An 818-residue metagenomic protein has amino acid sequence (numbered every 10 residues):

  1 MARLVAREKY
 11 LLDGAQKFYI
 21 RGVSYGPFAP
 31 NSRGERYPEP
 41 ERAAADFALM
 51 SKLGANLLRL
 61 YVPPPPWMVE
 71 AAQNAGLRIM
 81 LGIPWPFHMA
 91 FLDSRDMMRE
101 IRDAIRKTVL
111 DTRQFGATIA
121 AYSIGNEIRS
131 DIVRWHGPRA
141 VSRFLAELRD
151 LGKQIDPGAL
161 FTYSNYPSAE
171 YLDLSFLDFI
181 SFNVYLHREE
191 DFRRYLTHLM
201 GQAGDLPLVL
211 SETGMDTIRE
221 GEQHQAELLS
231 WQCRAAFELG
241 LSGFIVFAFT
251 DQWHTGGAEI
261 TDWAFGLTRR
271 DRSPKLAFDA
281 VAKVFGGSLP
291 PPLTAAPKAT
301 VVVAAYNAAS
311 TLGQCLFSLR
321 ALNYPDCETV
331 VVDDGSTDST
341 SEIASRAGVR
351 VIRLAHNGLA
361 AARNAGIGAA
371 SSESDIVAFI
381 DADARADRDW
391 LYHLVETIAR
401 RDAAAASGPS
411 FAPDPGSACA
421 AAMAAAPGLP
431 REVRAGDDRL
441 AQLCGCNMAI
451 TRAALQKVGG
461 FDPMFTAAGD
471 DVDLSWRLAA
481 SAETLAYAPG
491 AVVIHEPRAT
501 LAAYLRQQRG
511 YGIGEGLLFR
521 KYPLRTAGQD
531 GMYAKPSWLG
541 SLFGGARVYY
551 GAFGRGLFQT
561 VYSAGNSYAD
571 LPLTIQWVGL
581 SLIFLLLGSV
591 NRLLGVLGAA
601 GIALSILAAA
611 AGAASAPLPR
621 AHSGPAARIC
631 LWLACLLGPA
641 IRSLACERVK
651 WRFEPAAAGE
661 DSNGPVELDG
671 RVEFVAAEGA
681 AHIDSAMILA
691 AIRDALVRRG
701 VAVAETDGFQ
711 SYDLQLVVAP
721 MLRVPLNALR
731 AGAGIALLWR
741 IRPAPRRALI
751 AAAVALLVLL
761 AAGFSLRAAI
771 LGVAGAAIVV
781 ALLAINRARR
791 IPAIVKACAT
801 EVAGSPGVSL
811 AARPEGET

Functional and structural regions predicted by a protein language model:
L12-I20, Y25-L177: Active-site mouth of glycoside hydrolases
R134, R139-L239, T268: Extracellular glycoside hydrolase catalytic/binding regions
F247-A295: Aromatic-rich peripheral "rim/lid" segments of glycoside hydrolase catalytic domains that contact and position glycan
F317-D326: Short, acidic, metal-binding catalytic loop of nucleotide-sugar glycosyltransferases
S318, D333-S341, A384: A conserved acidic beta->alpha catalytic loop
R385, D389-A420, E496: Conserved donor NDP-sugar-binding/catalytic core segment of glycosyltransferases
G408-P409, M423-A441, Q456: Short, flexible, basic/aromatic active-site loop/helix in glycosyltransferases
L485-L587, L604, A608-S643: Active-site-adjacent helix/loop segment of glycosyltransferases that harbors family-specific signature motifs
